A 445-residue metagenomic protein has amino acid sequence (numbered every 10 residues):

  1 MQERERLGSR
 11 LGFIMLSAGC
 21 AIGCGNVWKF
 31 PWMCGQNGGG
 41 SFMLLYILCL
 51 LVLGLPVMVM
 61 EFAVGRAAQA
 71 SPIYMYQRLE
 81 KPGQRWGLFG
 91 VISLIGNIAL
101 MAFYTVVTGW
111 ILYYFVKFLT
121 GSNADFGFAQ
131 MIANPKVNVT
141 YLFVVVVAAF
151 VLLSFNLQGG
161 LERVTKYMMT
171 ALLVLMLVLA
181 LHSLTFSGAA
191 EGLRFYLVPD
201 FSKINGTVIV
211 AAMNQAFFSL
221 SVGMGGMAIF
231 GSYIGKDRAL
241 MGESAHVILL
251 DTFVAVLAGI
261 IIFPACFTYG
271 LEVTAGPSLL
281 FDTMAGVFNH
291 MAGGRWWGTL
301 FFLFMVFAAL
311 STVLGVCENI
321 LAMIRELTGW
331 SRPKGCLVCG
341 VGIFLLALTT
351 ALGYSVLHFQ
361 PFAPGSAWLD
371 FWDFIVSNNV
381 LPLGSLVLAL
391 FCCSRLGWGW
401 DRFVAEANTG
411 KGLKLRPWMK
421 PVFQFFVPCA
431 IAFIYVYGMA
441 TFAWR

Functional and structural regions predicted by a protein language model:
M1-K29, V57-F62, R66-L88, G235-A239 (+1 more regions): Membrane-interface "cap" regions at the ends of multi-pass membrane proteins
Q2-E3, L7, E162, K166-L310 (+1 more regions): Membrane-embedded translocation segments of transport machinery
E3-E5, W32-N37, A67-I92, T105-G160 (+5 more regions): Inter-helical loop and helix-membrane interface segments of multi-pass membrane transporters/permeases
R6-S17, F42-L45, Q84-I98, Y141-V145 (+6 more regions): Select transmembrane alpha-helical segments in multipass membrane proteins
L11-C49, G225-G231, M241-A245, L249-T252 (+2 more regions): Transmembrane helix-boundary motif of multi-pass solute transporters/channels
M33-N37, L88-N97, V144-M168, I229-D237 (+2 more regions): Membrane-water interface regions at transmembrane-helix termini and the short interhelical loops of multi-pass membrane
L310-G315, C336-Y354, D370-A405: Hydrophobic alpha-helical segments of multi-pass membrane transport proteins
P361-F362, A367-C392, G412-R445: A generic transmembrane alpha-helix motif of multi-pass inner-membrane proteins
